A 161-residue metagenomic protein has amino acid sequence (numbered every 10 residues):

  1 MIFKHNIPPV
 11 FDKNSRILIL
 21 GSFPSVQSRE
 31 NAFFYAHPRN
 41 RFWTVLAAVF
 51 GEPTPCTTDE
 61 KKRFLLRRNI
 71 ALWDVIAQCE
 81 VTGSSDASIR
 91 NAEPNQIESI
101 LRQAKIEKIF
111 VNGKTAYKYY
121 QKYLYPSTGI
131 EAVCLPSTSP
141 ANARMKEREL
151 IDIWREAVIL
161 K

Functional and structural regions predicted by a protein language model:
M1-R16, P38, S85-E98, Q121-K161: C-terminal capping/extension of enzyme domains
R16-S22: Short, hydrophobic/glycine-enriched beta-strand segments
L18, A71-W73, F110, V133: Hydrophobic/aromatic beta-strand patches that form the interior of the parallel beta-sheet core in alpha/beta enzyme
S22, V75-A77, S137: Short loop/turn segments at strand-loop or loop-helix junctions that form parts of catalytic or ligand-binding pockets
Q27-S88: Short, surface-exposed acidic-centric catalytic microdomains
S84-I89, E107, V111: Short coil/turn segments at secondary-structure boundaries
I97, L101-V111: Proline-aspartate-enriched helix->loop->beta-strand connector
T115-Y117: Alpha-helix capping/helix-boundary segments
